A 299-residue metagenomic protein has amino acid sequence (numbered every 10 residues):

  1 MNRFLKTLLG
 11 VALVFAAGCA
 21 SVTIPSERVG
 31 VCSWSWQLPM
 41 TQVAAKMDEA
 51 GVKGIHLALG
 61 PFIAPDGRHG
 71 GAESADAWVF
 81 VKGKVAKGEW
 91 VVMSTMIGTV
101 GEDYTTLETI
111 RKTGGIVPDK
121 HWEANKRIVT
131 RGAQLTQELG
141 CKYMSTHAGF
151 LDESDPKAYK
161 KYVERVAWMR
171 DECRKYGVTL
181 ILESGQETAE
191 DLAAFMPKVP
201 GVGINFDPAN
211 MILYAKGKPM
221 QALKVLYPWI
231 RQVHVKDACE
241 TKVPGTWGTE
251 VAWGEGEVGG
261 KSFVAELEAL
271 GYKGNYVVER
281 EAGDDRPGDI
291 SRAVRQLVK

Functional and structural regions predicted by a protein language model:
N2-F4, V22-V29, Q37-K53, G140 (+4 more regions): Histidine-acidic metal/acid-base catalytic patches
F4, C19-Q137, R174, V294-K299: N-terminal pre-domain/capping segments
L8-G18: Bacterial N-terminal signal peptides
S21, E102-G203: Active-site acidic/histidine proton-transfer and metal-coordination neighborhood in alpha/beta enzyme cores
V31-S35, L57-P61, S94-T99, T146-A148 (+4 more regions): A cross-domain feature marking catalytic cores of carbohydrate-active enzymes and several ubiquitous metabolic/repair
S33-W34, W122, A158, L180-E183 (+2 more regions): Short, flexible loop segments at the rims of nucleotide/cofactor-binding pockets, characterized by
I63-R68, D103-T105, D152-P156, L213-Y214 (+1 more regions): A short acidic, helix-capping loop that chelates divalent metal ions and anchors anionic groups
H69-F80, T109-R127, S154-R165, E187 (+3 more regions): Alpha-helix N-cap and loop-to-helix initiation/capping positions
